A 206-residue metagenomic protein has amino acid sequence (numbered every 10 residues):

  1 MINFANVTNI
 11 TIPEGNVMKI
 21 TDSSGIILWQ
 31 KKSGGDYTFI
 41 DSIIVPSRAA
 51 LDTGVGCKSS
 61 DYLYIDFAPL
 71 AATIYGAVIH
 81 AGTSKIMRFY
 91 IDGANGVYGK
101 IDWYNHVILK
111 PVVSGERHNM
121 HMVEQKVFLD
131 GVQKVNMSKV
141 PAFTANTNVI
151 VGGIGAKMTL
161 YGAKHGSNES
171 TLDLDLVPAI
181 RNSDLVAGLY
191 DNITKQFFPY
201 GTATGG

Functional and structural regions predicted by a protein language model:
M1-Y37, I193-G206: Enriched but not universal
I20, Y64-A71, G153-N182: Extracellular, beta-strand-rich glycan-interacting domains
S24, T83, G93, W103-N105 (+3 more regions): Residue-level detection of beta-strand-connecting loop/turn positions
G35-G99, S167-D173: Extracellular glycan-recognition modules
S47-D52, H165, S170-G206: Short, tryptophan-glycine- and acidic/Ser/Thr-enriched carbohydrate-recognition patches
Y98-N119: Short, aromatic/His-centered strand-loop micro-motif at the edge of beta-sheets
H118-K139: Carbohydrate-binding surfaces in secreted/extracellular proteins
K134-Y161: Flexible glycan-contacting loops in extracellular carbohydrate-active proteins
